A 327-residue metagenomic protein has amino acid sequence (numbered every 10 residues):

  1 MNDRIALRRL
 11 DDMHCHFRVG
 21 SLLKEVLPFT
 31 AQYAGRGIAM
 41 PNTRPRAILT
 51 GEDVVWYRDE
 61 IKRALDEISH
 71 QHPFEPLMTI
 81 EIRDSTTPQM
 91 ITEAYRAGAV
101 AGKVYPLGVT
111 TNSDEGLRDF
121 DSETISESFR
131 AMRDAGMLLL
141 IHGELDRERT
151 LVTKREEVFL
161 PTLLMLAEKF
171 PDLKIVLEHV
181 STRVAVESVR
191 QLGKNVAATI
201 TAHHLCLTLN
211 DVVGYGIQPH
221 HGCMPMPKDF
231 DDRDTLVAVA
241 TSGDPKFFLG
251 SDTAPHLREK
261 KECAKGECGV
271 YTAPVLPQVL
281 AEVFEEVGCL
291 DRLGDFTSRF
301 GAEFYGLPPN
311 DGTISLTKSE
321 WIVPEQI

Functional and structural regions predicted by a protein language model:
M1-A31: Replace "His-x-His-based motif
R9-G20, L139-L145, I200, S251-T253: Histidine-centered catalytic micro-motifs
D12-M13, V26-E52, H70-R83, A99-N112 (+2 more regions): Divalent metal-dependent hydrolysis catalytic cores, especially in the metallo-beta-lactamase
G20-L27, S85-R96: Short, acidic/polar
R63-P73, E168-F170, G193-K194, C289: Short helix-capping segments at alpha-helix termini
M90-V104, S113-L249: Histidine/acidic residue-rich metal-binding segments in metalloenzymes
S242-P309: His/Asp/Glu-enriched, well-ordered alpha-helical/loop segment that forms or immediately abuts the divalent-metal
D311-I327: C-terminal cap of metal-dependent C-N hydrolases
